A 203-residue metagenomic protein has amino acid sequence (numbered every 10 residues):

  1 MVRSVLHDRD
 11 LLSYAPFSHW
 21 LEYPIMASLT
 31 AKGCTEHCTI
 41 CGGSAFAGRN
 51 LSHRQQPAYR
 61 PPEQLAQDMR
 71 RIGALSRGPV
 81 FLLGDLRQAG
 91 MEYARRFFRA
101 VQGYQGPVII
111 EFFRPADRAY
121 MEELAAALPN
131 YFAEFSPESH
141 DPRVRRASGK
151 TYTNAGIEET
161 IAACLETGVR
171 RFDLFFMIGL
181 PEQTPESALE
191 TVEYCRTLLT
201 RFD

Functional and structural regions predicted by a protein language model:
M1-S4: Glycine-rich beta-alpha loop elements in corrinoid/cobalamin-binding modules across cobalamin-dependent enzymes
L6-R170, I178: Radical SAM [4Fe-4S] cluster-binding motif and immediate context
A127-F135, Y194-D203: Structural recognition of alpha->loop->beta junctions
F175: Metabolite-binding pocket within alpha/beta catalytic cores that recognizes anionic/polar moieties
E182-R196: Catalytic cores of alpha/beta
